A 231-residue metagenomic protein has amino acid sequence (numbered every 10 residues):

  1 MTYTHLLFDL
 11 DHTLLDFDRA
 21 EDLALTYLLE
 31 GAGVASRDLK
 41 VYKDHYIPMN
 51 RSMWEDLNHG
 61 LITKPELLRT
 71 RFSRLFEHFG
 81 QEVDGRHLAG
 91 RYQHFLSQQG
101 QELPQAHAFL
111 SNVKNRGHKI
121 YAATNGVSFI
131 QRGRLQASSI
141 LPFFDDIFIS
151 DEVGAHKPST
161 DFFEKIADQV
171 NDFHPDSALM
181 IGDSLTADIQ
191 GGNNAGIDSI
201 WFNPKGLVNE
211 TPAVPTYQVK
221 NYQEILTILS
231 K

Functional and structural regions predicted by a protein language model:
M1-L6, R19, S111-K114, V127-K231: Asp-based, Mg2+/Mn2+-dependent phosphohydrolase catalytic module
T2-P104: N-terminal helical cap/lid subdomain that shapes the substrate entry/recognition surface in HAD-like hydrolases
S36, G80-D84, F109, D161-F162 (+1 more regions): A broad, low-specificity signal for short, low-complexity segments enriched in glycine/proline and polar/charged
Q81, H118, I197: Short glycine/serine/threonine/alanine-rich loop segments
Q105-G117: Catalytic-core regions built around general acid/base machinery
A123-T124: Short beta-strand segments
